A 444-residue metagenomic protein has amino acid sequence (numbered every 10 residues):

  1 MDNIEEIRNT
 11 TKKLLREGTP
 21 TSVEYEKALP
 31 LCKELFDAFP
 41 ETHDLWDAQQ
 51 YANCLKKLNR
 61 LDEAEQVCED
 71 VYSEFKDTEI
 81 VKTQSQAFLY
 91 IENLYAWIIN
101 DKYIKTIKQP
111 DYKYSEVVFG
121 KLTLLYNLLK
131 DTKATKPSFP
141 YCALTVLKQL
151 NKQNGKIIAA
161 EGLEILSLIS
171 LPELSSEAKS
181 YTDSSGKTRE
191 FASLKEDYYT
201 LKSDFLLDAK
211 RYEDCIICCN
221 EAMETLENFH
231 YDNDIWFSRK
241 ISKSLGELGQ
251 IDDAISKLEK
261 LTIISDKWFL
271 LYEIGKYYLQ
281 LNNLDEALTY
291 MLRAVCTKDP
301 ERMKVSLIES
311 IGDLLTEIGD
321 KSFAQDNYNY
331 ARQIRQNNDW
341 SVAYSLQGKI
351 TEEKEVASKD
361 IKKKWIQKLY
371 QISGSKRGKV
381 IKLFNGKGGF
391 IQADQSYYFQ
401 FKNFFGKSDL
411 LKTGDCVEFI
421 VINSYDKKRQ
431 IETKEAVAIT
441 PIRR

Functional and structural regions predicted by a protein language model:
M1-L14, P40-Q49, K82-I91, K136-C142 (+4 more regions): Generic helix N-cap/helix-start motif at coil->alpha-helix transitions
L14, L55, Y95, I99-K102 (+6 more regions): Residue at a conserved register position within TPR or TPR-like alpha-solenoid repeats
E17-K33, K56-K76, Q109-N127, Q153-T182 (+3 more regions): Helix-turn-helix repeat elements of alpha-solenoid scaffolds
E34-L45, S73-Y90, K105-D111, T123-P140 (+4 more regions): Flexible helix-coil transition and linker loops at the boundaries of alpha-helical arrays
L207, H230-D299: Alpha-helical adaptor scaffolds
T351-G386, C416-E418, I442-R444: Structural detector for short beta-strands of small beta-barrel domains
D394-L411: Beta-strand/loop nucleic-acid-binding surfaces
I420-R444: OB-fold/S1-family single-stranded nucleic acid-binding modules
